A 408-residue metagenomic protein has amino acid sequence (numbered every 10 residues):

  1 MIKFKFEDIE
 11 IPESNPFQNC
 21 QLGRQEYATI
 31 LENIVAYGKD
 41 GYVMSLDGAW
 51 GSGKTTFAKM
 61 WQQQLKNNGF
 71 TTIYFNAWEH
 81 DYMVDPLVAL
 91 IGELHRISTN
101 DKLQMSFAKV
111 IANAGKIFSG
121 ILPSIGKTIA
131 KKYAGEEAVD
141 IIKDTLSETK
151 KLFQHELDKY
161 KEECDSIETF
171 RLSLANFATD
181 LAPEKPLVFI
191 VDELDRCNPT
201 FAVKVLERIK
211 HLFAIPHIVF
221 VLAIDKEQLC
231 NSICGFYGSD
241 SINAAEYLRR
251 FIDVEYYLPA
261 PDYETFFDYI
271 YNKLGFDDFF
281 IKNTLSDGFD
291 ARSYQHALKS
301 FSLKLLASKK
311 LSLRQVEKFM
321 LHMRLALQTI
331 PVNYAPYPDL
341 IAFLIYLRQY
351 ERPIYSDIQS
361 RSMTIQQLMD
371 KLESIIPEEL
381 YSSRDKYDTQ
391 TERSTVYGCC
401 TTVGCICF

Functional and structural regions predicted by a protein language model:
M1-D40, M44, K59-T71, T99-N100 (+3 more regions): The feature marks long, low-complexity, polar/acidic/proline-rich intrinsically disordered regions embedded in large
M1-N19, E26-A28, R171, N176-V188 (+1 more regions): The catalytic "switch" region of P-loop NTPases
L46, W50: The conserved Walker
K54: Conserved lysine of the Walker
A58, Q63-A178: P-loop NTPase nucleotide-binding core
